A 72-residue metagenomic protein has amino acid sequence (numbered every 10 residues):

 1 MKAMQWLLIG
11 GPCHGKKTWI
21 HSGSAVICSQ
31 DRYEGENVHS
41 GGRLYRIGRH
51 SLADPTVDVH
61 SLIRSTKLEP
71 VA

Functional and structural regions predicted by a protein language model:
K2-A72: Domain-length accessory/inserted modules outside core catalytic folds
